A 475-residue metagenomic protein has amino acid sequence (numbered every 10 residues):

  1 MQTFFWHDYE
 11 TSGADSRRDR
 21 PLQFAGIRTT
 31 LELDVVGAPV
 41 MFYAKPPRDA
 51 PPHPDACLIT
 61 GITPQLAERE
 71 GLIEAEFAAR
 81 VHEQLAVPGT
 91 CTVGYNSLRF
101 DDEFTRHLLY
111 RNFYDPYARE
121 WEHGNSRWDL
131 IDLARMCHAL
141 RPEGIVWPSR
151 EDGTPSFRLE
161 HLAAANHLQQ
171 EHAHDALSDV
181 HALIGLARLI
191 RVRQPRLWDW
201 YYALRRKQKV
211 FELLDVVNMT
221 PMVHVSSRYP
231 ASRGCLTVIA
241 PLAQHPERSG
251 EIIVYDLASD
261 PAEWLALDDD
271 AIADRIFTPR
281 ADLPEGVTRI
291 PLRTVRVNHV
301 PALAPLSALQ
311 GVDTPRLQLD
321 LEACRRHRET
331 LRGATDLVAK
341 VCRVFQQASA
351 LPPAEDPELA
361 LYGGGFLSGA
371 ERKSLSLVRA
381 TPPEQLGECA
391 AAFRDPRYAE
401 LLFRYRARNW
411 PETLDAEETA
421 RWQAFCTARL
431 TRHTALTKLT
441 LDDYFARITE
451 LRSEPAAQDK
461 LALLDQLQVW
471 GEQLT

Functional and structural regions predicted by a protein language model:
M1-F5: Extreme N-terminal starter segment of soluble prokaryotic enzymes
W6-D8, D256: Short hydrophobic beta-strand that contains or immediately precedes a catalytic carboxylate
E10-R17: Short acidic, Gly/Ser-rich segments with clustered Asp/Glu that frequently serve as metal-coordination loops in enzyme
R18-F24, R28-T29, D34-I62, E83-P195 (+4 more regions): Metal-dependent phosphoesterase core characteristic of DEDDh/y 3'-5' exonuclease domains
I59-F77, Q84: Metal-dependent phosphoesterase signature
Y202-L283: Acidic catalytic cores of enzymes that act on phosphate-bearing nucleotides/polynucleotides
P246-T427: Long, charge-rich C-terminal accessory regions
R421-T475: C-terminal non-catalytic accessory extensions
